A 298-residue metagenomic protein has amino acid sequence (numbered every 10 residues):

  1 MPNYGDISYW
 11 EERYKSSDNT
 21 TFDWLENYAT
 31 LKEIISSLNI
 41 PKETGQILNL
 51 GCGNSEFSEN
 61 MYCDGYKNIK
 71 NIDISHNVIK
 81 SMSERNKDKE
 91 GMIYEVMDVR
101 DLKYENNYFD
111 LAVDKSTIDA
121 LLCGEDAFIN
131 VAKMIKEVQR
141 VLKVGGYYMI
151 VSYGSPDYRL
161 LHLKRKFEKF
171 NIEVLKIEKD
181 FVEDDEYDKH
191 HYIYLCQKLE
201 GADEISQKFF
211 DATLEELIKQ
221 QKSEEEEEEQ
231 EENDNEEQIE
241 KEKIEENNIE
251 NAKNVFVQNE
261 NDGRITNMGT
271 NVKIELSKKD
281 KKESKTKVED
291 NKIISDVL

Functional and structural regions predicted by a protein language model:
M1-T21, E26-A29, I294-L298: N-terminal, positively charged/glycine-rich alpha-helical extensions of SAM-dependent methyltransferases
W24-E43: Conserved alpha-helix/loop element of class I SAM-dependent methyltransferases that forms part of the SAM/SAH-binding
L48-N49, G53-D101: Class I SAM-dependent methyltransferase SAM/SAH-binding core
R100-A112: A short acidic, Gly/Pro-enriched loop at the edge of an enzyme's catalytic core that lines a small-molecule cofactor
D110-F128: A short SAM/SAH-binding and catalytic strip from SAM-dependent methyltransferases
F128-V144: A short glycine-rich, Lys/Arg-flanked "PGG" loop and its adjoining helix->strand segment in the class I
G145-S152: Conserved beta-strand signature within the Rossmann-like core of class I S-adenosyl-L-methionine
R159-E224: Class I S-adenosyl-L-methionine
